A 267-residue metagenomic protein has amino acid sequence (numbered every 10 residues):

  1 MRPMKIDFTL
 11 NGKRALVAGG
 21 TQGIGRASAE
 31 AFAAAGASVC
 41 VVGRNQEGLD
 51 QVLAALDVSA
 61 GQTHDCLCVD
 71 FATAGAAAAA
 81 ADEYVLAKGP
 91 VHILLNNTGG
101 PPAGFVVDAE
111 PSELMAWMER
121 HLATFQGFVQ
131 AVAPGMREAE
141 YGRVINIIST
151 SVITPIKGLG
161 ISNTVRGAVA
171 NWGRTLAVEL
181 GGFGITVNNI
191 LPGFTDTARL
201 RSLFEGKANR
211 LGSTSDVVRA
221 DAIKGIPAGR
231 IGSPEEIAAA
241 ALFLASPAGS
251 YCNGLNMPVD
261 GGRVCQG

Functional and structural regions predicted by a protein language model:
R2-D7, I24, T154, A241-L242 (+1 more regions): Short C-terminal tail/terminal secondary-structure segment of NAD(P)H-dependent dehydrogenase/reductase domains
R14, T21-Q22: Conserved glycine-rich cofactor-binding loop
A37-V52: Conserved glycine-rich Rossmann-like NAD(P)H-binding loop of the short-chain dehydrogenase/reductase
V58-A74: Rossmann-fold cofactor-recognition segment
H92, G100, V107-V129, Y141 (+3 more regions): Catalytic Tyr-X3-Lys loop
P134, V178-E179, S250: Alpha-helical segment proximal to the catalytic Tyr-Lys
I145-V169, G173-G182, F194-T195: Catalytic loop of short-chain dehydrogenase/reductase
G181, T186, C252-G254: Short, small/polar-rich loop/turn modules that mediate ligand/substrate recognition or access, typified
